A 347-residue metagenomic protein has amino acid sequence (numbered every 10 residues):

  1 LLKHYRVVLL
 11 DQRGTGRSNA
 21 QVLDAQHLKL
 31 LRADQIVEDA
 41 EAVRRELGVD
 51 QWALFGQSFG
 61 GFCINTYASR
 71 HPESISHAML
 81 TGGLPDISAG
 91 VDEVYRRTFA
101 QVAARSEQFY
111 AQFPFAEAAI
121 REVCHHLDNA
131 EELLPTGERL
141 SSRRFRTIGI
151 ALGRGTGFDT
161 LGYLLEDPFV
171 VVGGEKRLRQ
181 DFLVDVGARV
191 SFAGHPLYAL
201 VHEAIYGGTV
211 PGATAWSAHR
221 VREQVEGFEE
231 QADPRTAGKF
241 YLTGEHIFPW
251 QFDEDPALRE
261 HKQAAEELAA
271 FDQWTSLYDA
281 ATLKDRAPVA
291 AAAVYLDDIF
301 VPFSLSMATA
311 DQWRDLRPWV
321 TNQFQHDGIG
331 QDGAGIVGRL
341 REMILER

Functional and structural regions predicted by a protein language model:
L1-G137, W250-F252, P256-L268, D272-L283 (+4 more regions): Gly/Pro-rich cap/lid or specificity-loop segments adjacent to the active site
E131-F271: Alpha/beta-hydrolase fold active-site neighborhood
L164-E166, P302-D311: Short alpha-helix in the alpha/beta-hydrolase fold that links the catalytic acid
Q312-R317: Extended, compositionally biased alpha-helical segments that mediate assembly or anchoring
